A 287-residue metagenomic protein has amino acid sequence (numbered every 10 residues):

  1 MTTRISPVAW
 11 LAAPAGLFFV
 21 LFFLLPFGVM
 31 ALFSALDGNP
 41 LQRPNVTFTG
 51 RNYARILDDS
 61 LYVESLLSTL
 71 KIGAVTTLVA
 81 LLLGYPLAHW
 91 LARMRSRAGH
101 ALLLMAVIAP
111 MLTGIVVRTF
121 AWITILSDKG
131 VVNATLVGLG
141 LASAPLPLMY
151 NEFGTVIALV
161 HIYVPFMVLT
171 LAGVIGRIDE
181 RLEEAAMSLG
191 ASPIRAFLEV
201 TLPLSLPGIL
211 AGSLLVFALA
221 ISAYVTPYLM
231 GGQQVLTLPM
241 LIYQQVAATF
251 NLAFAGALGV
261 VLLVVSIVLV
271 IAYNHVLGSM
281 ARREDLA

Functional and structural regions predicted by a protein language model:
M1-I5: Short, Lys/Arg-rich, polar N-terminal cytosolic tail immediately upstream of the first transmembrane signal-anchor
P7-N39, A54-G176, V200-Y224, L229-G231 (+1 more regions): Membrane-water interface segments at the C-terminal ends of transmembrane alpha-helices in multi-pass inner-membrane
L41-V46, V225-F250, A287: Glycine-rich helix-loop "coupling/hinge" segments at transmembrane-helix boundaries in multipass transporters
L182, V276-A287: Short cytosolic juxtamembrane segments of multi-pass membrane proteins
A186: The alpha-helix within a helix-turn-helix
L189-A191, P203: Glycine/proline-centered hinge or cleavage motifs at structural transition points of membrane proteins
P193-L198: Interfacial "coupling" helices/loops that link adjacent transmembrane helices in transporter permeases
